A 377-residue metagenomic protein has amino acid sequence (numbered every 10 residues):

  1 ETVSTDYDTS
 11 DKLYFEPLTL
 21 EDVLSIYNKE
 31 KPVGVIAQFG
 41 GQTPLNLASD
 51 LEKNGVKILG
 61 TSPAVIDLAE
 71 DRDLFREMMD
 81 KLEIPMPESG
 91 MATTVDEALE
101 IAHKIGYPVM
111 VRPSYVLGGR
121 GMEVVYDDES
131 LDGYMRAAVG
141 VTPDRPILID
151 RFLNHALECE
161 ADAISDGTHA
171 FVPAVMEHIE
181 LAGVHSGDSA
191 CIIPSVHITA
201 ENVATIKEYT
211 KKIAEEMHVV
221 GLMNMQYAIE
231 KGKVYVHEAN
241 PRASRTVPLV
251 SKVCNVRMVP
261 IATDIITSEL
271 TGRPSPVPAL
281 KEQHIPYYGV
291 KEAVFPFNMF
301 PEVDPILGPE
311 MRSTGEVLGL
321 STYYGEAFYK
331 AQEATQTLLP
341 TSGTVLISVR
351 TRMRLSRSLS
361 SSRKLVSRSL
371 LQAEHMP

Functional and structural regions predicted by a protein language model:
E1-D22, I26-P32, Q42-L45, G60 (+5 more regions): ATP-dependent carboxylate activation and anion-phosphoryl transfer catalytic cores that bind Mg-ATP to form
E1-S10, P32-E70, P85-G90, S362 (+1 more regions): A short, GP-enriched loop/loop-strand-helix hinge that lies immediately N-terminal to, or at the N-terminal rim
L18, F39-Q42, E70, T93-D96 (+2 more regions): Short beta->alpha linker loops
Q38, T61, S89-A92, F152 (+2 more regions): Structural motif
T61-M122: A conserved helix-loop-beta module that forms one wall/lid of the active-site cleft in ATP-utilizing catalytic domains
R354-P377: Feature captures the catalytic cores and cofactor-binding loops of soluble hydro-lyases/lyases that act on carboxylate
